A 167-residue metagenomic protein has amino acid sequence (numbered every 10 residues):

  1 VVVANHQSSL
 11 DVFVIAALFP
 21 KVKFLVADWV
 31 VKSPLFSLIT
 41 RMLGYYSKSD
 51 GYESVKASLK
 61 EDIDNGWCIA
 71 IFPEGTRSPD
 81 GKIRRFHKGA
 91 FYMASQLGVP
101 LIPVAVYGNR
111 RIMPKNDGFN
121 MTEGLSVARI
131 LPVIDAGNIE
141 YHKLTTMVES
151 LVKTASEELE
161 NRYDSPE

Functional and structural regions predicted by a protein language model:
V1-D50: Catalytic core of membrane glycerolipid acyltransferases/transacylases, capturing the structured, soluble-facing
E53-E167: Non-catalytic C-terminal accessory region of glycerolipid acyltransferases and related lyso-lipid remodeling enzymes
